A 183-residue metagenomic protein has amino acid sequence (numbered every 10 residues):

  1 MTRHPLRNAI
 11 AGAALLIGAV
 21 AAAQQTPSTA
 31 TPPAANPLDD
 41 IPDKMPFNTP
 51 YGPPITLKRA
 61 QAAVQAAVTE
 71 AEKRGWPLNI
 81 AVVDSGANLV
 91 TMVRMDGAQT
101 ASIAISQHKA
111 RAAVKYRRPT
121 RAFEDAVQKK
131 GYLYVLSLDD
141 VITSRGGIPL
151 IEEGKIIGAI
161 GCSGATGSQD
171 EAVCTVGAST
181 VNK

Functional and structural regions predicted by a protein language model:
M1-I10: Bacterial N-terminal signal peptides that target proteins for export
A13-I17: Repetitive helical segments and hydrophobic/amphipathic motifs
G18-A23: N-terminal signal peptide c-region/cleavage motif recognized by signal peptidases
Q24-K183: Flexible, solvent-exposed loop/hinge segments and secondary-structure transition points
